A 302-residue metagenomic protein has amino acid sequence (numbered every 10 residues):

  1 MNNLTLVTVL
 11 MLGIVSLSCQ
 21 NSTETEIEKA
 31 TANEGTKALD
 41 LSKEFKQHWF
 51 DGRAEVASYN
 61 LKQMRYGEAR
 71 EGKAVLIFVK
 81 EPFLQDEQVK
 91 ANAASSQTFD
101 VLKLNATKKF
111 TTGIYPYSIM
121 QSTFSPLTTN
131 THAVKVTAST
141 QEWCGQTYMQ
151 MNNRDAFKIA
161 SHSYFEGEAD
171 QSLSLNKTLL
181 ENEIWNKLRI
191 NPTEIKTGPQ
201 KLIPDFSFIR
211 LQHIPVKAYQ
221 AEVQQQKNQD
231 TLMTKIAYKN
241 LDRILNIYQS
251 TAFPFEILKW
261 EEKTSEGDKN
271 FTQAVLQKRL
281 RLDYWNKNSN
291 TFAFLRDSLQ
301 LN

Functional and structural regions predicted by a protein language model:
M1-V7: Bacterial N-terminal signal peptides that target proteins for export
T8-G13: N-terminus-biased targeting/localization segments
V15-S18: C-terminal motif of bacterial Sec signal peptides marking the signal peptidase cleavage site
Q20-S22: Bacterial signal peptide processing site
E24-D155, E194-N302: Acidic, serine/threonine-rich low-complexity disordered tracts
M151-Q200: Surface-exposed beta-loop interaction hotspot
